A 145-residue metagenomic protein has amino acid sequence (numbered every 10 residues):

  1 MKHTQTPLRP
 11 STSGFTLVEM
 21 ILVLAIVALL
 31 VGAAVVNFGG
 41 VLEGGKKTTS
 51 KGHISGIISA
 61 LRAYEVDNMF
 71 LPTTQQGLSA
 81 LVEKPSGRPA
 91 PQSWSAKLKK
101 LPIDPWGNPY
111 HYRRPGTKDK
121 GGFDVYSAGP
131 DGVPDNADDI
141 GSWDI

Functional and structural regions predicted by a protein language model:
M1-F15: N-terminal leader/signal peptides at the extreme start of proteins
T4-Q5, G44, G56-S59: A C-terminal-region feature
P10, A28, G40, N68-L71 (+1 more regions): Short, flexible active-site loop motifs that bind/organize anionic cofactors or intermediates
S11-F38: N-terminal single-pass transmembrane signal-anchor helix
T16, A34, L42, P109 (+1 more regions): Gly/Ser/Thr-rich beta-alpha loop segments that engage phosphate groups in nucleotides
L24, K51, I58: Conserved catalytic core of two-component sensor histidine kinases
N37-S55: Aliphatic-rich helix starts adjacent to a transmembrane/signal segment
S55, S59-I145: Low-complexity, acidic interaction segments enriched in glycine
